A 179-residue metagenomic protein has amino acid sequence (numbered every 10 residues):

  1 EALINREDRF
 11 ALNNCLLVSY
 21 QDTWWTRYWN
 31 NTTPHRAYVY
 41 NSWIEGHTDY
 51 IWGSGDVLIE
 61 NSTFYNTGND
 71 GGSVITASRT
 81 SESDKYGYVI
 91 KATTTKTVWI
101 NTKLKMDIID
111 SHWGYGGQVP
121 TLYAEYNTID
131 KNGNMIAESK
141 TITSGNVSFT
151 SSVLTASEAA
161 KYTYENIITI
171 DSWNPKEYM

Functional and structural regions predicted by a protein language model:
E1-M179: Sequence-level preference for short, compositionally simple segments enriched in small aliphatic or small polar residues
